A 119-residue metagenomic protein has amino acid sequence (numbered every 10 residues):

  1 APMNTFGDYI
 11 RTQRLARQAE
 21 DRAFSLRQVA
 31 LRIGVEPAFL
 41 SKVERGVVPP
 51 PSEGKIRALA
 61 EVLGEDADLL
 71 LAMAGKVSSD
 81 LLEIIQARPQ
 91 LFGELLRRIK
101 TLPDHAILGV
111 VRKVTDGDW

Functional and structural regions predicted by a protein language model:
A1-R22: A short, Lys/Arg-rich alpha-helix, primarily the initiator
R11, R27, R57: Residues within the helices of the helix-turn-helix
R14, E44, K55, A74: DNA major-groove recognition helix of helix-turn-helix
A19-V43: Short alpha-helical DNA-recognition segment
G34, S52-L69: DNA major-groove recognition helix of helix-turn-helix/homeodomain DNA-binding modules
P37, E53, L69-E83: Amphipathic alpha-helical "recognition" segments
G75-W119: Interfacial/linker helices and their anchor residues that mediate assembly or domain coupling
